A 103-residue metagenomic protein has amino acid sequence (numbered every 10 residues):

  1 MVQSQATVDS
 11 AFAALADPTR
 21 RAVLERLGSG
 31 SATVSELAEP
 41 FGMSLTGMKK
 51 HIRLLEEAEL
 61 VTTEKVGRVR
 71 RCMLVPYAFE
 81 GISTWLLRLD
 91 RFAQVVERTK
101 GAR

Functional and structural regions predicted by a protein language model:
V2, A6-T46, V66-E80: N-terminal helix-turn-helix DNA-binding core of bacterial DNA-binding proteins
Q3, R71-K100: Conserved segment of winged-helix/HTH DNA-binding domains
K49: Conserved catalytic core of two-component sensor histidine kinases
I52-R53: Short, hydrophobic-biased segments on the C-terminal half of alpha helices that form "recognition helices"
E59: Glycine-centered, phosphate/nucleic-acid-interacting loop/turn motifs that mediate DNA/RNA or nucleotide
T62-T63: Short beta-strand "wing" residues that participate in macromolecule-binding interfaces
